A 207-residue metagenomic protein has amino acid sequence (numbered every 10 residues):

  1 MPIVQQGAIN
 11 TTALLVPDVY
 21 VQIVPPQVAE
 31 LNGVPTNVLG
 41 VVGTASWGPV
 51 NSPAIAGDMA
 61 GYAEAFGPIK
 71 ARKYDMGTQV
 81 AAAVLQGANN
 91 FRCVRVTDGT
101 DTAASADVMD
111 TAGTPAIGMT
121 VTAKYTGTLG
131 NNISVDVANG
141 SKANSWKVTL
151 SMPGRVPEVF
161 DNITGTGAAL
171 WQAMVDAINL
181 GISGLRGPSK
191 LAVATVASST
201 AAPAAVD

Functional and structural regions predicted by a protein language model:
M1-D207: Surface-exposed assembly/interface segments
